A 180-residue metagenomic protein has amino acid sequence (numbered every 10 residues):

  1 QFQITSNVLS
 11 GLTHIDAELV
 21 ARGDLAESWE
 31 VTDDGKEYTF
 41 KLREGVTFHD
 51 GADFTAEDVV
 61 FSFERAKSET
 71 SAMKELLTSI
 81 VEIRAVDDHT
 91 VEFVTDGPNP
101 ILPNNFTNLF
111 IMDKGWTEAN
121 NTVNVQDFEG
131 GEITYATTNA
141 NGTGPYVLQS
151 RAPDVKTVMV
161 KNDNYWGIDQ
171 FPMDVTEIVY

Functional and structural regions predicted by a protein language model:
Q1-D33, E64, N141: N-terminal lobe/hinge region of extracytoplasmic solute-binding protein
Q1-Q3, L25-E27, A52, L102-K114 (+1 more regions): A structural "hinge/loop" feature
T13-A17, D34, T47, V59 (+5 more regions): Sec-exported extracytoplasmic/periplasmic mature domains
D16-V20, L109-Q170: Gly/Pro-rich hinge or "lid" segments in bacterial periplasmic/extracellular proteins
E27-A72, V86, E92, I178: Aromatic- and charge-enriched surface segment that lines or borders ligand/interaction sites
G35, T78, N141, E177-Y180: Short helix-initiation/N-cap motifs at beta->coil->alpha
K41, E75-V125, S150-A152: Surface-exposed binding/hinge segments that line and control ligand-binding clefts or catalytic entry sites
R43, R65, N162-Y180: Ligand-site clamp/hinge motif
